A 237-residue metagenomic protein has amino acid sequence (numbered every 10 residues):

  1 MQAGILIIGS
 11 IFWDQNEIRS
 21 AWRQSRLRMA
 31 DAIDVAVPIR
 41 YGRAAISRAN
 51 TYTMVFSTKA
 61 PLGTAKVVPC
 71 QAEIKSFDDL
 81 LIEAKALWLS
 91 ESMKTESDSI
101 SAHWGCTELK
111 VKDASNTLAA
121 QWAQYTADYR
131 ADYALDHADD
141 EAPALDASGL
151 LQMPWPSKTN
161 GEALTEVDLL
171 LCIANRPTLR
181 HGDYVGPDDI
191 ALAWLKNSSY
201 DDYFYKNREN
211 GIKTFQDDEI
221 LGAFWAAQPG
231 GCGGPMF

Functional and structural regions predicted by a protein language model:
M1-F237: Glycine-aromatic micro-motifs
